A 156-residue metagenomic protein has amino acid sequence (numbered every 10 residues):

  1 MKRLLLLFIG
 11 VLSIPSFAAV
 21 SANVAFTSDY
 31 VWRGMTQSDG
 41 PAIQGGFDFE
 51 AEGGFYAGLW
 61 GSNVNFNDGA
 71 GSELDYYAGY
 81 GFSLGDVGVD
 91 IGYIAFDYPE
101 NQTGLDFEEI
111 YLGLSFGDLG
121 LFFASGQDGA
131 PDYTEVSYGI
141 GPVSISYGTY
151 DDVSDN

Functional and structural regions predicted by a protein language model:
L4, F8, S16-N156: Outer-membrane beta-barrel proteins
S13: Short, Gly/Pro- and small/polar-rich lid/capping loops
